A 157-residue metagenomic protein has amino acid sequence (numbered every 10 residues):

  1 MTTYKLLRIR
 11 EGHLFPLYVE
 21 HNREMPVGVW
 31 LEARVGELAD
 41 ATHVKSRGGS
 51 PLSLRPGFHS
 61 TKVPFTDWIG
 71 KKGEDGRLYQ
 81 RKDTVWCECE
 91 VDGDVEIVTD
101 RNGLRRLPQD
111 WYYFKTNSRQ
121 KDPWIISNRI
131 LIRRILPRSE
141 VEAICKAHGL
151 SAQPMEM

Functional and structural regions predicted by a protein language model:
M1-K45, D67, E74-M157: Active-site and NAD+-binding cores of ADP-ribose-processing enzymes
R47-G73: Extended catalytic/binding region for NAD+/ADP-ribose chemistry, centered on the ART fold
